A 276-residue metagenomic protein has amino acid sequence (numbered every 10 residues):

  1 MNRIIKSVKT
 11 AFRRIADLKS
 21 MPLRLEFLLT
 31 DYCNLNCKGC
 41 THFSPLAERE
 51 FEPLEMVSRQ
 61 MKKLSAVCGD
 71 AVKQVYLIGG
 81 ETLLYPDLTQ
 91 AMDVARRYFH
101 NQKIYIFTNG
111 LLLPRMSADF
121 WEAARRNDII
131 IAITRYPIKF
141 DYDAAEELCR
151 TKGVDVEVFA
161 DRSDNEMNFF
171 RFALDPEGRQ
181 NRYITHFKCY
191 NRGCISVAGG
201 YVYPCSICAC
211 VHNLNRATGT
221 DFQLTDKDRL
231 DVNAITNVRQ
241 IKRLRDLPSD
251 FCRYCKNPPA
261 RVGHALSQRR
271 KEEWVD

Functional and structural regions predicted by a protein language model:
N2-I106, L111-R115, D276: Conserved alpha-helical substructure of the radical SAM core
R3, M56, D119, A144 (+2 more regions): Exposed alpha-helical structural elements
I5-R13, G153-D164, F251, C255-P258: Amphipathic, soluble alpha/beta structural segments
L46, E50, M92, L112 (+5 more regions): Flexible domain-boundary/linker segments
E52-M56, D87, D141, N181 (+1 more regions): Soluble or luminal CAZymes and related metallo-dependent hydrolases
C68-D70, A124-R126, D246: Flexible, charged surface loops at secondary-structure boundaries
Y85-I207, N213: Conserved AdoMet/S-adenosylmethionine-binding subsite of the radical SAM
A173-D276: Accessory C-terminal segments flanking Radical SAM cores
